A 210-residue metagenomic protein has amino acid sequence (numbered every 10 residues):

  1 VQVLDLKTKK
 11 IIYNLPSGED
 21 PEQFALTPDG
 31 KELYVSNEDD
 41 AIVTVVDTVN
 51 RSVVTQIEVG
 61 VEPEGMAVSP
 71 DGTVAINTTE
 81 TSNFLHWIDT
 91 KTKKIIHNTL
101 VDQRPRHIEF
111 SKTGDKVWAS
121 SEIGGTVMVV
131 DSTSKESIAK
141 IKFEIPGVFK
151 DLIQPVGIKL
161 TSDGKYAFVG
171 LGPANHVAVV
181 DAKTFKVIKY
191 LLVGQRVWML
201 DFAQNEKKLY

Functional and structural regions predicted by a protein language model:
V1-Y210: Predominantly soluble domains enriched in secretory-pathway, periplasmic, or organellar proteins
